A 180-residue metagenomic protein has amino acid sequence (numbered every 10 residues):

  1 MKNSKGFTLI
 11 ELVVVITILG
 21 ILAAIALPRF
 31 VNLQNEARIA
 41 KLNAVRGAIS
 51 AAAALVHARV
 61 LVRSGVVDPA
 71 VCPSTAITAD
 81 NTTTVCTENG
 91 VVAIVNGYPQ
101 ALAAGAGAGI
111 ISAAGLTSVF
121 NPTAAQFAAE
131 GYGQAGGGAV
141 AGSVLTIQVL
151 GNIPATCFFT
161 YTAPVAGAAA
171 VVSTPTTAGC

Functional and structural regions predicted by a protein language model:
M1-Q34, K41: N-terminal single-pass transmembrane signal-anchor helix
A37-V66: Membrane-proximal N-terminal amphipathic helix
L61-C180: Periplasmic/extracellular, small/polar-rich flexible segments of pilin-like filament-forming proteins
